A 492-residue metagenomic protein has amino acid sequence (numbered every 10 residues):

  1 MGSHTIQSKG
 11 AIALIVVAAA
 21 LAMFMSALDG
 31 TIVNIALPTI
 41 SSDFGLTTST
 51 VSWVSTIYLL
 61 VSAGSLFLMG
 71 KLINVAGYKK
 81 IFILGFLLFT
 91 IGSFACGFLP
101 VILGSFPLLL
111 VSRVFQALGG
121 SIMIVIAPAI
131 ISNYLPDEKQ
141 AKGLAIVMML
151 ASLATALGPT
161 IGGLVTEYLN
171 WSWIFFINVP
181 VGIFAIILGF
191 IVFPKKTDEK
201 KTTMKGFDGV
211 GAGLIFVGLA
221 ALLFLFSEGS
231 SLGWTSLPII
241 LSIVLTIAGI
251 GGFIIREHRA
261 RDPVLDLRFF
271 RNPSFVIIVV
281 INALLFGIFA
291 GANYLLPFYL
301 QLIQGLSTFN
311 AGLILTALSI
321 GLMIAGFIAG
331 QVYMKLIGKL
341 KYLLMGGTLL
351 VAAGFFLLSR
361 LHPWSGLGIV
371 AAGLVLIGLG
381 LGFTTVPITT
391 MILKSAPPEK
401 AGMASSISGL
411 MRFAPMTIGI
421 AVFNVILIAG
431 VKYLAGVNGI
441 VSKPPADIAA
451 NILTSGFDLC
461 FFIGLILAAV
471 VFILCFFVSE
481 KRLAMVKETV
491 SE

Functional and structural regions predicted by a protein language model:
M1-A11, D198-T203, P445-I448, V478-E492: Intrinsic disorder in cytosolic terminal tails and internal cytosolic loops of multi-pass membrane transporters
G2-V192: Transmembrane-helix bundle of Major Facilitator Superfamily
H4-I12, I102, M204, L232 (+3 more regions): Helix-boundary and loop/linker segments of multi-pass membrane transporters
T5-I6, I186-F216, H258-P273, M334-K335 (+1 more regions): Flexible interhelical linker loops that connect adjacent transmembrane helices in multi-pass membrane transporters
L14-L21, L28, V33-I35, T48 (+4 more regions): 12-transmembrane solute porter fold
S26, S55-Y58, S62, Q116-A117 (+10 more regions): Structural signature of transmembrane alpha-helices in multi-pass secondary transporters
I40-S41, L72-I73, C96, I161-L169 (+5 more regions): Interfacial helix-cap and linker-helix signal at transmembrane-aqueous boundaries of multi-pass secondary transporters
P180-D198, F216-E228, L245-R259, V471-S479: C-terminal membrane-cytosol helix-exit motif in multi-pass small-molecule transporters
